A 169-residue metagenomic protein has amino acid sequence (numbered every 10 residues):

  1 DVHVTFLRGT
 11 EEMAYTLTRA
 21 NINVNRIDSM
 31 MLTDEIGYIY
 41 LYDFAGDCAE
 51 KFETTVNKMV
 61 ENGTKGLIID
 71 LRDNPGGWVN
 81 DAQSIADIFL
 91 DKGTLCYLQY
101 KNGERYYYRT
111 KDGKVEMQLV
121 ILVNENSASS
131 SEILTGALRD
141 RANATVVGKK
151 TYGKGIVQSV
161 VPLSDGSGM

Functional and structural regions predicted by a protein language model:
D1-S164: Cleft-lining beta-strand/loop regions that shape enzyme active-site pockets
D165-M169: Short, intrinsically disordered, charge-balanced linker/junction segments flanking boundaries in proteins
